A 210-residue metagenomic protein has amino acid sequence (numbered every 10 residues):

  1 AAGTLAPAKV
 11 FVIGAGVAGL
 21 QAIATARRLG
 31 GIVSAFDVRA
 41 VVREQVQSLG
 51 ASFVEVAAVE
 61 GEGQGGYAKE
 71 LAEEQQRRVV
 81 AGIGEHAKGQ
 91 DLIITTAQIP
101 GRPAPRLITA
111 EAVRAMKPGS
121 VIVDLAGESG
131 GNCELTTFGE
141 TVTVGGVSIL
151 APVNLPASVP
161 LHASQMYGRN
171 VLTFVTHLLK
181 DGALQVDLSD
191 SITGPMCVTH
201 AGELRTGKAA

Functional and structural regions predicted by a protein language model:
A1-H86: Glycine-rich phosphate/diphosphate-binding loop of Rossmann-like nucleotide-binding domains
P7, C133-A210: Adenosine-phosphate binding glycine-rich loop
V17, Q21, D37-E44, E74 (+7 more regions): Conserved active-site and cofactor/substrate-binding residues in soluble primary-metabolism enzymes
R27-L29, G50-A51, I108-A115, F138-T141 (+1 more regions): Short, solvent-exposed amphipathic alpha-helical segments in soluble enzyme and RNA/protein-processing domains
L29-I32, F36-R39, L49-S52, V56 (+6 more regions): Change "in soluble alpha/beta enzymes" to "in soluble alpha/beta proteins
V38-A40, A58-V59, Q98-I99, A126-G130 (+1 more regions): Short, ordered loop/turn segments at secondary-structure junctions
Q45-V46, G65, R106, E134-L135 (+1 more regions): Short Asp/Glu-rich motifs
L92-L150: ADP-ribose/adenylate-binding Rossmann-like module
